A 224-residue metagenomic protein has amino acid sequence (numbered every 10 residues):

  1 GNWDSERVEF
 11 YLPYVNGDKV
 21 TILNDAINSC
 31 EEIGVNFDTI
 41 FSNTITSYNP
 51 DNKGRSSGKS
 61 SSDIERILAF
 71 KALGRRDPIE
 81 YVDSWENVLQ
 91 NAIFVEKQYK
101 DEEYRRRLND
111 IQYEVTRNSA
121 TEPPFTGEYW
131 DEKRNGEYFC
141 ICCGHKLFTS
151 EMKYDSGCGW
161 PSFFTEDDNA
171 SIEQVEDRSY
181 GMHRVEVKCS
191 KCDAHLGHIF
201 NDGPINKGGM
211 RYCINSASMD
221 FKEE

Functional and structural regions predicted by a protein language model:
G1-V95: Nucleotide-activated chemistry modules centered on ATP-dependent adenylation/adenylyltransferase
E96-E224: A short Gly-Trp-Pro
